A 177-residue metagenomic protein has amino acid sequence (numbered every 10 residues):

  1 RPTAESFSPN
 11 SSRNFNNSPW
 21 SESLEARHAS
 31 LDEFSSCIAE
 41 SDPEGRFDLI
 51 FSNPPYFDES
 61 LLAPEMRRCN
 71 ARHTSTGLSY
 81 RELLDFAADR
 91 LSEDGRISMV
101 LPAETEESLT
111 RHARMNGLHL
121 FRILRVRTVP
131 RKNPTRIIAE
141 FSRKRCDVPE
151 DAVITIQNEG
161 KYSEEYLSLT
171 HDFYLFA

Functional and structural regions predicted by a protein language model:
R1-L31: SAM cofactor-binding core of SAM-dependent methyltransferases, primarily the Rossmann-like beta-alpha-beta module
R1-T3, S79-L83, D172-Y174: Short secondary-structure boundary segments
S11, F15-N17, E33, P43 (+2 more regions): Short linear motifs in intrinsically disordered/low-complexity regions
R27-K144: S-adenosylmethionine
N133-A177: SAM/dcSAM-binding transferase cores
